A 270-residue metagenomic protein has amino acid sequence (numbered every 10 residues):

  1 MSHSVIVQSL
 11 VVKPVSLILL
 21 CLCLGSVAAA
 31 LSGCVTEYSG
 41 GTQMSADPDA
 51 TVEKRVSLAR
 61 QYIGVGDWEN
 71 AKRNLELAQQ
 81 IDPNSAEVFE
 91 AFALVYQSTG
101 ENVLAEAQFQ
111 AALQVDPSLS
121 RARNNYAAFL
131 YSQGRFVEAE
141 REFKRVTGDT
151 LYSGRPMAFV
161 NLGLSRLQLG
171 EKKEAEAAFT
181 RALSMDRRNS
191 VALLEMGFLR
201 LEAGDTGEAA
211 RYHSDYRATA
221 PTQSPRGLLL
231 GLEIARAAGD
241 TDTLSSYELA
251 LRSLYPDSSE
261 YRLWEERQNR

Functional and structural regions predicted by a protein language model:
A28-T51: Bacterial Sec signal peptide processing site at the extreme N-terminus
Y38-Q43, A218-R270: Terminal, low-structured helical/coil segments at or just beyond the last alpha-helical repeat
D47, I81, V115, D149-L151 (+3 more regions): Structural marker of alpha-solenoid helical repeat scaffolds
G64, S98-T99, S132-Q133, D149 (+3 more regions): Register position in tetratricopeptide repeats
A91-L94, N125, F159-N161, E195 (+1 more regions): Canonical tetratricopeptide repeat
